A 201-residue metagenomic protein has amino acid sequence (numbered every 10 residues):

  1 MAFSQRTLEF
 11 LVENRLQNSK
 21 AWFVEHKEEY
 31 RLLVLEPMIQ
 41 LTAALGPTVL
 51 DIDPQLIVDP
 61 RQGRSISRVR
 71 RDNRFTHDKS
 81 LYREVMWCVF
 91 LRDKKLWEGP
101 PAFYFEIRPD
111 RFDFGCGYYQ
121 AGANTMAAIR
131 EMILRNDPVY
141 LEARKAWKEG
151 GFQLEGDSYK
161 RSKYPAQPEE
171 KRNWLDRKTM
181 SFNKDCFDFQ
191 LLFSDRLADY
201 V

Functional and structural regions predicted by a protein language model:
M1-Q17, T42, G46-V49, P138 (+1 more regions): Long, solvent-exposed, polar/charged low-complexity segments
L8-E36: K/E-rich alpha-helical interaction surfaces of small helical-bundle regulatory domains
F23, R108, K184-D185: Residues forming anionic-ligand binding surfaces in small-molecule and nucleic-acid pockets of primarily soluble enzymes
K27-Y30, V34, Y118, I129-I133 (+1 more regions): Short histidine-centered catalytic/ligand-binding loop motif
R31, L35-D78: Gly/Pro-rich turn-and-neighbor structural signature
R64-I66, R83-W87, P100-A102, D113 (+1 more regions): Broad gene-expression machinery/nucleic-acid interaction feature
V69-I107: Short, conserved beta-strand/beta-arch hydrophobic-aromatic motifs that form part of recognition grooves or interface
I107-A166: Compact, glycine/acidic-enriched structural inserts
